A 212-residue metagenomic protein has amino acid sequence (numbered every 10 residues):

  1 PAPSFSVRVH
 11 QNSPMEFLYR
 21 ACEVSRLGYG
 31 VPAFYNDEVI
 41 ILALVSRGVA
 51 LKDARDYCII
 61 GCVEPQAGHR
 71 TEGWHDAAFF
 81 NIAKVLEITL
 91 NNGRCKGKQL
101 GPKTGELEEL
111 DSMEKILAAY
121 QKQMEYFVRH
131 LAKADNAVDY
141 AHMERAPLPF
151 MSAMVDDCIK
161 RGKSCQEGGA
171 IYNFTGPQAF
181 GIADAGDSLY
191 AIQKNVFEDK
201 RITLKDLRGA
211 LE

Functional and structural regions predicted by a protein language model:
P1-E212: Conserved catalytic cores of very large enzyme subunits
